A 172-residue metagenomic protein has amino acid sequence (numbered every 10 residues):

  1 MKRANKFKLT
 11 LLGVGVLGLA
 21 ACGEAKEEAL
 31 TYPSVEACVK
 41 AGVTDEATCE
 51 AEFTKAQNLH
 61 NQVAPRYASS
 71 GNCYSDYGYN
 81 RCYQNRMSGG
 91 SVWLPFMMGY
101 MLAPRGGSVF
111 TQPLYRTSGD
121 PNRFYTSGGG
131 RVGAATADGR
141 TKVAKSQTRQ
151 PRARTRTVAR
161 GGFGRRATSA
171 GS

Functional and structural regions predicted by a protein language model:
K2-N5, L11-G15, G23-S172: Low-complexity, glycine/proline/serine-enriched intrinsically disordered segments
